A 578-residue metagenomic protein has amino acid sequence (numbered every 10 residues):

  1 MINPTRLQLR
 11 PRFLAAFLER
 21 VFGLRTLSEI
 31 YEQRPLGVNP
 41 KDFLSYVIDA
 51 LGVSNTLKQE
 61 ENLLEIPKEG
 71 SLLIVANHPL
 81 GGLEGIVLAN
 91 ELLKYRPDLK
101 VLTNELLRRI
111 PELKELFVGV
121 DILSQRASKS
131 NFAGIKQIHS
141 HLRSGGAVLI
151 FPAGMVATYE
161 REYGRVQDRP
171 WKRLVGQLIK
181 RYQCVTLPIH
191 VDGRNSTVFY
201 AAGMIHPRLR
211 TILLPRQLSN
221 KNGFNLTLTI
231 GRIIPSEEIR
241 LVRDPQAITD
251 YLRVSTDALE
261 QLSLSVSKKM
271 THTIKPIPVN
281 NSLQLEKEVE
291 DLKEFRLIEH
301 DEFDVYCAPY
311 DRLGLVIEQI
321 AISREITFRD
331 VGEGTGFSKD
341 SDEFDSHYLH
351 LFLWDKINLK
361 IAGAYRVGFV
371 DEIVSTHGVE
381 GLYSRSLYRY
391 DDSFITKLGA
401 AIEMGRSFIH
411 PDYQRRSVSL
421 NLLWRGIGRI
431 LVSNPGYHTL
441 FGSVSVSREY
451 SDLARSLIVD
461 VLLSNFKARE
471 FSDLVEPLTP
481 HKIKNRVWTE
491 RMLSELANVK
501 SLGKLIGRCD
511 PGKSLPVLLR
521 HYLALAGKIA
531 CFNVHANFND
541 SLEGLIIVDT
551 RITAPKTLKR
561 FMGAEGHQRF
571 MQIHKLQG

Functional and structural regions predicted by a protein language model:
M1-H78, G85-V87, K94-D98, K114: Membrane-anchoring hydrophobic helices of lipid-metabolizing enzymes
L93, D98-N131, K136-I138, L142: Conserved nucleotide-cofactor-binding alpha/beta core module
R96-T103, Y348, W354-E380: Carboxylate/His-rich catalytic cores and anion/metal-binding grooves
F132-I277, W488-L496: Non-catalytic C-terminal accessory region of glycerolipid acyltransferases and related lyso-lipid remodeling enzymes
T271-D311: Conserved N-terminal entry element of GNAT/NAT acetyltransferase domains
L297-H350, W354, K360-G363: Short amphipathic alpha-helix that is part of the acyltransferase structural core
E325, T335-S338, V370-K528, N533-E543 (+1 more regions): Acyl-donor binding region in acyl/amide transferases
E343-F352, S514, N539-G544: A short helix-loop-beta-strand connector motif used in the catalytic cores of GNAT acetyltransferases and, in some
